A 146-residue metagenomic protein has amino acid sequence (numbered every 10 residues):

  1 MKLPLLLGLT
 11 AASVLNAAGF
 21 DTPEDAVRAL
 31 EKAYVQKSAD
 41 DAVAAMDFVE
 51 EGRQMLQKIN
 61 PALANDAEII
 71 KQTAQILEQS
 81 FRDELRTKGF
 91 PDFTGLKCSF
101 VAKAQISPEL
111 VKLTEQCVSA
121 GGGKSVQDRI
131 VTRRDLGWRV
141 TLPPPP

Functional and structural regions predicted by a protein language model:
L3-S13: Sec-dependent N-terminal signal peptides
A12, F93-G95, D135: Short, well-ordered coil/turn elements that cap or connect secondary structure elements
S13-V14, A44, A104-I106: Short stretches within intrinsically disordered, low-complexity N-terminal or propeptide regions
L15-D40, F48, Q54: Short, low-complexity N-terminal intrinsically disordered segments enriched in polar/charged residues
G19-F20, N60-G121: Surface-exposed, charged secondary-structure patches
A44-A64: Short, solvent-exposed secondary-structure junction/capping segments
F48, A104, P144-P146: Short, solvent-exposed coil/turn elements at secondary-structure transition points
K112-C117, G121-P146: Short beta-strand edge/turn micro-motifs at domain boundaries
